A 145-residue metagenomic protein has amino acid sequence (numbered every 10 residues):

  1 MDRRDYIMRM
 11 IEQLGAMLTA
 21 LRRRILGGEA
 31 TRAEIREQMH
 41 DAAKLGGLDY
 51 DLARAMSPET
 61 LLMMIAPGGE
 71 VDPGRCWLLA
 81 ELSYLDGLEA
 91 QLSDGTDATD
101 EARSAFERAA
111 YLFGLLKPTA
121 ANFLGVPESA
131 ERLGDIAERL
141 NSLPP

Functional and structural regions predicted by a protein language model:
M1-L79, Y111-L115, E138-P145: N-terminal alpha-helical interaction modules that lie
Q13, Y84, Q91, F113 (+1 more regions): Residue-level detector of solvent-exposed, low-hydrophobicity positions
R23-A33, L88-A105: Short coil/turn connectors between adjacent alpha-helices in alpha-solenoid helical repeat scaffolds
D72-D97: Mid-chain, well-packed structural core segment of small domains
G95-P145: Amphipathic alpha-helical binding modules
